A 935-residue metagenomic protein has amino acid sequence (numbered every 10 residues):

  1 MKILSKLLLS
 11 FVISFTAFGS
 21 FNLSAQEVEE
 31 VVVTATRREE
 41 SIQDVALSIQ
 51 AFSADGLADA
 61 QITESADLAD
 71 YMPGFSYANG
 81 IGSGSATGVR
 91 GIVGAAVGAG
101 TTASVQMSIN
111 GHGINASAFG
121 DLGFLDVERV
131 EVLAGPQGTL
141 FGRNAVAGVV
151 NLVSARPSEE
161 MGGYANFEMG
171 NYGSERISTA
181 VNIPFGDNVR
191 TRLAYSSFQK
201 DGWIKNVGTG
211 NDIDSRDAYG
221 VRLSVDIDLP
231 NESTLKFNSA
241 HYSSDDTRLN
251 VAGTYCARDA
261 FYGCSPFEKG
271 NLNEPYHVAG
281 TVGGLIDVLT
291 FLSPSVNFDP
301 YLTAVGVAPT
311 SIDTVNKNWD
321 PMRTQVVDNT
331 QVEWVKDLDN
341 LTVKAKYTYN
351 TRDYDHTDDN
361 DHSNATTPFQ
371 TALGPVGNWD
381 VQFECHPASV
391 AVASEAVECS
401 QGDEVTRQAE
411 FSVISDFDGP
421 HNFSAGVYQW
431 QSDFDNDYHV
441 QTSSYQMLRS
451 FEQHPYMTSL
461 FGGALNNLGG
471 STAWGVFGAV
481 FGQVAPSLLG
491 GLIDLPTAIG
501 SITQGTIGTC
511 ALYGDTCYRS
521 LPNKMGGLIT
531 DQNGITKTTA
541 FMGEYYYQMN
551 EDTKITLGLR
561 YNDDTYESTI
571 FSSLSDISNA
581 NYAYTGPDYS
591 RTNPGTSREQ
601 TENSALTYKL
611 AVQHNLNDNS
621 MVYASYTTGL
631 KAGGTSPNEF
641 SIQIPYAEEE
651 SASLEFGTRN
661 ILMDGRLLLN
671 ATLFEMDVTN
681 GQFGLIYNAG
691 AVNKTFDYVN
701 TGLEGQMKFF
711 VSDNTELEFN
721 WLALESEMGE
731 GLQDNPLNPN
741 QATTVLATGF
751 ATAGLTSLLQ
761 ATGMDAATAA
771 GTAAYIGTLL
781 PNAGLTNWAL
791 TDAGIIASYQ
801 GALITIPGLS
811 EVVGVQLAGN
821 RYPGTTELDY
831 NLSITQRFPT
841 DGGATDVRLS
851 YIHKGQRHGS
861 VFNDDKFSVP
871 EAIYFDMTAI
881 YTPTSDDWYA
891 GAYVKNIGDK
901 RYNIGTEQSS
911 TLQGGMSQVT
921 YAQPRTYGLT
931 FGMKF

Functional and structural regions predicted by a protein language model:
Q26-E160, F656: Acidic, small-polar-rich N-terminal luminal/periplasmic segments of exported/outer-membrane proteins
T102-S104, A116, L125-A134, T139-V221 (+4 more regions): Outer-membrane beta-barrel translocator/receptor signature
E168-R176, F198-P230, T234, Y242-N250 (+7 more regions): Outer-membrane beta-barrel proteins
I204-D212, L249-V315, D361-C399, Q441-I529 (+5 more regions): Solvent-exposed loop segments that connect transmembrane elements
D228, V413-D416, N422-S432, M457-A464 (+6 more regions): Structural signature of Gram-negative outer-membrane beta-barrels, strongest in the C-terminal barrel of TonB-dependent
E333-L338, T342-T348, D353-D358, N615-K631 (+1 more regions): Membrane-embedded beta-barrel scaffold of Gram-negative outer-membrane proteins
V440-M447, D713, L717, S726 (+2 more regions): C-terminal beta-signal and adjacent terminal beta-strands/loops of Gram-negative outer-membrane beta-barrel proteins
E551-I555, E675-D677, K694-V861, G932-K934: Gram-negative outer-membrane beta-barrel transporters
